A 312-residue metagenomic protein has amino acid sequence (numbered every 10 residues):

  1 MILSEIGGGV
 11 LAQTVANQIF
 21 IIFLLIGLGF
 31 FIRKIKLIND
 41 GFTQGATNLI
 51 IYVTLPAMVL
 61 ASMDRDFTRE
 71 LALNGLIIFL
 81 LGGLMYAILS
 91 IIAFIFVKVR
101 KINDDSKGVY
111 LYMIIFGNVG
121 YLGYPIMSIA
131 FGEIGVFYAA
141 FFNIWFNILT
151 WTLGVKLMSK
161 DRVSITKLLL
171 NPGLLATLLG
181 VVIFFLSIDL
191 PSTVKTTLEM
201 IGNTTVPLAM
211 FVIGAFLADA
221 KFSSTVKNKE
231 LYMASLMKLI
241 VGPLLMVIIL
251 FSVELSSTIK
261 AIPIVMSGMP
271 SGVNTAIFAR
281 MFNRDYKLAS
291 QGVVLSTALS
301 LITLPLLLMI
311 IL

Functional and structural regions predicted by a protein language model:
M1-L312: Alpha-helical transmembrane segments of multi-pass small-molecule/ion transporters
